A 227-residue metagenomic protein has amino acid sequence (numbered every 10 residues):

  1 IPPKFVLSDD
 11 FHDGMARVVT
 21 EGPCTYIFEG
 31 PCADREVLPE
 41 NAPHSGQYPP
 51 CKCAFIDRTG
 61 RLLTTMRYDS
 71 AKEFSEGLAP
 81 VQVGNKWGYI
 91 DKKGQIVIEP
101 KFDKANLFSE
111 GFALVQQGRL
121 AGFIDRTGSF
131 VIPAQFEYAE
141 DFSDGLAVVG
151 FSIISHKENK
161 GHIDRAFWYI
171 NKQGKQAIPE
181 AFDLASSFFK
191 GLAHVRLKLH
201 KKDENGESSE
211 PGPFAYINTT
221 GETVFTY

Functional and structural regions predicted by a protein language model:
I1-Y227: Residue-level detector of conserved, function-critical positions
